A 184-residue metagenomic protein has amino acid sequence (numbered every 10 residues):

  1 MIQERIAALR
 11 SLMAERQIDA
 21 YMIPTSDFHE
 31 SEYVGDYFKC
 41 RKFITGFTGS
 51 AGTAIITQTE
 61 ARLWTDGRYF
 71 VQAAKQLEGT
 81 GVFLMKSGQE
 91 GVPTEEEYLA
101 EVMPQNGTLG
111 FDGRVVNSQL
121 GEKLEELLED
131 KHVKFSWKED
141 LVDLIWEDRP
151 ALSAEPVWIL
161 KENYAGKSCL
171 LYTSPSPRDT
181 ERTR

Functional and structural regions predicted by a protein language model:
M1-I6, S26-E30, T59, G91-S174: Flexible, acidic/His-enriched mid-domain "rim/lid" segments that flank
I6, R10-K42: Intrinsically disordered, low-complexity, positively charged segments
S31-Y33, W64-T65, Q72-A74, S118-L120: Short helix/loop capping segments that flank catalytic or ligand/cofactor-binding pockets
F43-T59: Acidic/histidine-enriched ion/cofactor-binding microenvironments in catalytic or ligand-binding pockets
I55, R62-D66, G110-D112: Short internal beta-strands
T59-Y69, V82-F83, F135-S136: Short, well-ordered strand-loop elements centered on a beta-strand within folded domains, enriched for acidic residues
F70-Y98: Compact, glycine/acidic-enriched structural inserts
Y172-T183: Single conserved hydrophobic/aromatic residue that forms the stacking wall/gate of nucleotide- or nucleobase-binding
